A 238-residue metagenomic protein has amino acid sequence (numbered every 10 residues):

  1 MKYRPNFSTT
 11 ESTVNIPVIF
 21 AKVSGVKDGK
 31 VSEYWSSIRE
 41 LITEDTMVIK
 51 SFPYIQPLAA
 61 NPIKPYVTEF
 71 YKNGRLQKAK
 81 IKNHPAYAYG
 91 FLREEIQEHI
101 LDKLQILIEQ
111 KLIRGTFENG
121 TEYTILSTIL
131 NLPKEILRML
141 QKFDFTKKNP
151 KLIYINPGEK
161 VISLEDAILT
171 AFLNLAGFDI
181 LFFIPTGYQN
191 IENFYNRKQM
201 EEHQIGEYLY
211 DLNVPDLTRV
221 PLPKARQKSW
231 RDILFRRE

Functional and structural regions predicted by a protein language model:
M1, V14-G25, S32-S127, E201-R237: Conserved N-terminal ligand/cofactor-binding loop architecture of enzyme catalytic domains
K2-T13, I136-K147: Short boundary motifs at domain starts and secondary-structure transition points
Y3-S8, D28-E44, S163-D179: Histidine-anchored nucleotide/phosphate-binding helix
F7, F20, F52, F70 (+8 more regions): Phenylalanine-focused residue identity feature
F7-G25, K148-P157: Short hydrophobic beta-strand segments
I125-F143, P150-F194, K198, E202: Active-site and donor-binding regions of nucleotide-sugar-utilizing enzymes
